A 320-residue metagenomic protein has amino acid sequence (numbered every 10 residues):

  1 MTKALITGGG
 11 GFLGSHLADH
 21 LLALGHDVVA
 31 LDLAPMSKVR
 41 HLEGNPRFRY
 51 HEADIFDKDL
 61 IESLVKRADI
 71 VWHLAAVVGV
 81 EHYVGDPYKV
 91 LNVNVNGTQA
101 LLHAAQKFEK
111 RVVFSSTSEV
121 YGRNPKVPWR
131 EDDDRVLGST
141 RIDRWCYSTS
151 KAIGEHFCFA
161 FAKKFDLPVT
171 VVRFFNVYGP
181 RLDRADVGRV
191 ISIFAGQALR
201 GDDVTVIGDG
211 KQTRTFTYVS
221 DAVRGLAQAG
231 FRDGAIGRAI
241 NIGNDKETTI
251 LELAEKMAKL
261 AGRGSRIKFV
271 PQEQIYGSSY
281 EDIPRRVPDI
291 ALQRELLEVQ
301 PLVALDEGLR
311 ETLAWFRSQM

Functional and structural regions predicted by a protein language model:
M1-V177: N-terminal Rossmann-like NAD(P)+-binding domain of SDR-like oxidoreductases, especially those catalyzing
T2-K3, L305-M320: Amphipathic terminal alpha-helices
L17, V223-G230, A254-M257, L309-F316: Hydrophobic "lid"/C-terminal helical patch of Rossmann-like NAD(P)-dependent dehydrogenase/epimerase domains
F56, G85, V93-N96, T149 (+6 more regions): Residue-level signal for the nucleotide or nucleotide-sugar donor/cofactor binding architecture
P125, A152, V177-S192, R200-D202 (+6 more regions): Glycine/proline-rich active-site loop of Rossmann-fold NAD(P)-dependent oxidoreductases
E131-G138, F194-V206, L260-Q274, I290-A291: A short C-terminal helix-loop "cap" of Rossmann-like NAD(P)-dependent dehydrogenase/epimerase domains
D209, G237-I240, L251-A254, G262-R285: C-terminal "lid/loop" region of Rossmann-like NAD(P)-dependent oxidoreductases
V219, E252, E273-Q300, A304-E307 (+1 more regions): Conserved C-terminal active-site "lid" loop/helix of NAD(P)H-dependent oxidoreductases that clamps the redox cofactor
